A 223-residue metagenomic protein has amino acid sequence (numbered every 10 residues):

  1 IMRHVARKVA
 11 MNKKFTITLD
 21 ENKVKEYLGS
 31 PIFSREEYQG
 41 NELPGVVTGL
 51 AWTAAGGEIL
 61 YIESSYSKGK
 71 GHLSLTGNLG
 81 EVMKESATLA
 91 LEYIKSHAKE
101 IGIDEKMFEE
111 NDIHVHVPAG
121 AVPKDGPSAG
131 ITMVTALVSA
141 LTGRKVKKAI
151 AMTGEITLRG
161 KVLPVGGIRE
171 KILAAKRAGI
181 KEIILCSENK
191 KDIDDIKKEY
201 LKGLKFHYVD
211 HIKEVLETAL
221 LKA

Functional and structural regions predicted by a protein language model:
I1-M11: C-terminal helical "lid" of AAA+/P-loop NTPase domains
K13-V24, S30-T48, A54-A223: Peripheral, non-AAA+ core regions of ATP-driven protein-machinery
